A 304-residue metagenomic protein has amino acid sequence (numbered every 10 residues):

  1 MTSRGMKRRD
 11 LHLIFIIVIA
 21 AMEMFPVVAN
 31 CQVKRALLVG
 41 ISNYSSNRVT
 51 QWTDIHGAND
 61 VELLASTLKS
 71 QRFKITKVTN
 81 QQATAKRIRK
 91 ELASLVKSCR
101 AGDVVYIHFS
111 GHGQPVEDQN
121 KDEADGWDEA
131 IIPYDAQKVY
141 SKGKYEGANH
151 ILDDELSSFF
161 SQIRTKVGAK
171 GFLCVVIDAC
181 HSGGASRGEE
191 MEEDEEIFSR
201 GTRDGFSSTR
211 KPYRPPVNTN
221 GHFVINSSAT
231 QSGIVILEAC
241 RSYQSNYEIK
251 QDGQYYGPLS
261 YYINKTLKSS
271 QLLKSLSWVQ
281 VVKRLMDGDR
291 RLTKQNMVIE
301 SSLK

Functional and structural regions predicted by a protein language model:
T2-F15: Bacterial N-terminal signal peptides that target proteins for export
A20-A21, F25-K304: Cysteine endopeptidase catalytic domains of the caspase/legumain-like
